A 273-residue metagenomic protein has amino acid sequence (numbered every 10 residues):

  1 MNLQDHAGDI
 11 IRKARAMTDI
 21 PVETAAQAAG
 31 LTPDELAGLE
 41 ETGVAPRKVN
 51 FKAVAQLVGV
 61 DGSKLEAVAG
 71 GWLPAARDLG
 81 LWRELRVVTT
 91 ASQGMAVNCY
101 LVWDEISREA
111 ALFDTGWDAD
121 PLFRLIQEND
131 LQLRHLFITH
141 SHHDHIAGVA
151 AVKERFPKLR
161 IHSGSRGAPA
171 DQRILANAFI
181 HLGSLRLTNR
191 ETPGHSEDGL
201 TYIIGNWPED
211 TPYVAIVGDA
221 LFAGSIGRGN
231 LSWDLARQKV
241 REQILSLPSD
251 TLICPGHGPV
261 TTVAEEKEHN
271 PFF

Functional and structural regions predicted by a protein language model:
M1-T18: A short, Lys/Arg-rich alpha-helix, primarily the initiator
P21-Q27, V54: Short alpha-helical "recognition helix" segments of helix-turn-helix
G30, V49-K64: DNA major-groove recognition helix of helix-turn-helix/homeodomain DNA-binding modules
G30-P46: Recognition helix of helix-turn-helix/homeodomain-like DNA-binding domains that insert into the DNA major groove
L36, A45, A110, D118-T188 (+1 more regions): Active-site HxH/HxHxD metal-binding segment of metal-dependent hydrolases
R77-E128, L200-V217, G224: Conserved beta-strand hairpin/beta-sheet module of binuclear metal-dependent hydrolase folds, prominently
L101, F179-E209: Core dinuclear metal-dependent hydrolase active-site scaffold
S196-F273: Metallo-beta-lactamase
